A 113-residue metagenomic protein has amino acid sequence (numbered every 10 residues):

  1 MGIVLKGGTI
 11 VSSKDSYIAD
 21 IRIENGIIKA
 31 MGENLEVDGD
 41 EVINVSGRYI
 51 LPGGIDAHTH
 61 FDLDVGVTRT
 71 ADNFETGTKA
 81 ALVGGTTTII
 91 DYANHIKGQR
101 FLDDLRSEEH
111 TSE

Functional and structural regions predicted by a protein language model:
M1-P52: Histidine-rich, glycine-flanked metal-binding segment
M31, S107-E108: Alpha-helix boundary/capping detector
R48-S107: Metal-associated gating/positioning segment near the N- to mid-region
E109-E113: Conserved small/polar residues in nucleotide/adenosyl-binding loops
